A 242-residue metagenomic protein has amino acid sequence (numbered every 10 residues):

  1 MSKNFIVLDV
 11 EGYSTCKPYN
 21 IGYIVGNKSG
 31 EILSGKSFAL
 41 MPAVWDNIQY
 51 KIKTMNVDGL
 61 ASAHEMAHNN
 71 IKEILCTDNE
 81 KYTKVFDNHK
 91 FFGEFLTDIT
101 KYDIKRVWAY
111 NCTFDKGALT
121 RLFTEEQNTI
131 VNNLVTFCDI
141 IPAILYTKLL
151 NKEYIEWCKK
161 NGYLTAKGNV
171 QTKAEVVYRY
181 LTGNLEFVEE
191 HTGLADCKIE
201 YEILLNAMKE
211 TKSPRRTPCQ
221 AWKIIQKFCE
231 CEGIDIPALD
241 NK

Functional and structural regions predicted by a protein language model:
S2-T120: Conserved non-catalytic scaffold segment of RNase H-like nuclease domains
G12-S14, P142, I199: Short, glycine/acidic-enriched loop or turn micro-motifs at the edges of active sites
F38-M41, N132-L149: A short, structured active-site edge motif that brings together acidic residues
N47-Q49, K53-K72, C76, I141-C197: Active-site-proximal helix-loop-helix substrate-binding element of RNase H-like nuclease domains
D78-Y82, E126-V131, N184-E190: Short, polar/flexible loop-turn hinges at active-site or ligand-entry regions and domain interfaces
Y102-C112, G117-A118, K159-A238: Acidic, Mg2+-coordinating catalytic module of metal-dependent nucleases/exonucleases that use a two-metal-ion mechanism
T113-F137: Substrate-recognition/cap helix-loop segment adjacent to the acidic, metal-dependent catalytic center of Asp-based
D240-K242: Acidic catalytic cores of enzymes that act on phosphate-bearing nucleotides/polynucleotides
